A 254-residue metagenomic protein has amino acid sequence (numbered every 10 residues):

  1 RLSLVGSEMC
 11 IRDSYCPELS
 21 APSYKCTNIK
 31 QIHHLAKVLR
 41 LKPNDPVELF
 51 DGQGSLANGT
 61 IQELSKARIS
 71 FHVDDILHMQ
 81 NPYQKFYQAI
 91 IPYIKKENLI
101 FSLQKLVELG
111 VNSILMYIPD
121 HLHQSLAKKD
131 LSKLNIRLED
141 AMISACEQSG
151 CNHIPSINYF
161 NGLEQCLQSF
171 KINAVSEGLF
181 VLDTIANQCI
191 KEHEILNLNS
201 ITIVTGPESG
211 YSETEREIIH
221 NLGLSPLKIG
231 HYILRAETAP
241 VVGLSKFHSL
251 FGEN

Functional and structural regions predicted by a protein language model:
R1-I11: Single conserved hydrophobic/aromatic residue that forms the stacking wall/gate of nucleotide- or nucleobase-binding
D13-I29: Short, basic/aromatic beta-hairpin or loop at an interaction surface
L19, I76, I118-L122, H231-Y232: Short, ordered loop/turn segments at secondary-structure junctions
K30-K37: Short alpha-helix capping/helix-loop boundary micro-motifs
V38-L41, P46-Q104: Arg/Lys-rich RNA-binding interfaces used to dock onto structured RNA substrates
Q80-G178: RNA substrate-binding interface of SAM-dependent RNA methyltransferases
L198-I218: A C-terminal functional module that forms or caps the active site or interfaces directly with catalytic machinery
E213-N254: Structured adenosyl-cofactor binding patch, chiefly the S-adenosyl-L-methionine
